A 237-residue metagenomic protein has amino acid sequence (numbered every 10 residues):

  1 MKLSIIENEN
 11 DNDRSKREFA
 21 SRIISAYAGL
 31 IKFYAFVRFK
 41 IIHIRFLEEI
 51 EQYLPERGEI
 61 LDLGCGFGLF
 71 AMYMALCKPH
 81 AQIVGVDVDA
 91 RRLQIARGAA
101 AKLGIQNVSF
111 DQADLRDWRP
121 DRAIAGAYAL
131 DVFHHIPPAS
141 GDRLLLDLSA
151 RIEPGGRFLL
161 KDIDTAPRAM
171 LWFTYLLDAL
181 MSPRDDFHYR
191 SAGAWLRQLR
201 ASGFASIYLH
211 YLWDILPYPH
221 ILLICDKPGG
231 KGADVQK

Functional and structural regions predicted by a protein language model:
M1-L30: N-terminal, positively charged/glycine-rich alpha-helical extensions of SAM-dependent methyltransferases
S25-I44: Class I SAM-dependent methyltransferase Rossmann-like catalytic core, especially the SAM/SAH-binding loop
K40-R57: Conserved alpha-helix/loop element of class I SAM-dependent methyltransferases that forms part of the SAM/SAH-binding
G64-G68: Class I SAM-dependent methyltransferase "Motif I" SAM/SAH-binding loop
L69, Y73-Q106, D111-D114: Class I SAM-dependent methyltransferase SAM/SAH-binding core
Y128: A conserved beta-strand element that flanks and buttresses the S-adenosyl-L-methionine
D142-P154: A short glycine-rich, Lys/Arg-flanked "PGG" loop and its adjoining helix->strand segment in the class I
K161-S202, I207-I215: C-terminal alpha-helical "lid/dimerization" subdomain adjacent to the S-adenosyl-L-methionine
